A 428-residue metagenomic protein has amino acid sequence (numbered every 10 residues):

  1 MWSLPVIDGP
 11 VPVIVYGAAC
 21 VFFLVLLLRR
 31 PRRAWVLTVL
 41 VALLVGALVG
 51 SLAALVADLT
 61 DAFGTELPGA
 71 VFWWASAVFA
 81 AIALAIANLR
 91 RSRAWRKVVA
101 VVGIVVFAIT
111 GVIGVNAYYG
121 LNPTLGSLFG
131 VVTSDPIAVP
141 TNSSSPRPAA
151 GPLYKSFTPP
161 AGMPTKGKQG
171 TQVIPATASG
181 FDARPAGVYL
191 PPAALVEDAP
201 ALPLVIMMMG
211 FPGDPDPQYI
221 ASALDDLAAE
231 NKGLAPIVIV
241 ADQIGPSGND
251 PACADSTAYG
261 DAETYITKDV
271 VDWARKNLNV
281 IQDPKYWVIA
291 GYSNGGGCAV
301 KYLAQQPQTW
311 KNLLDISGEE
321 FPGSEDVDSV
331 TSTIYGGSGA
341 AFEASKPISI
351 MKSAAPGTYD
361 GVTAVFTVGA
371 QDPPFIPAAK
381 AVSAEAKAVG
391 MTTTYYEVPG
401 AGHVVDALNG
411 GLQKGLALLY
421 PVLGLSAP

Functional and structural regions predicted by a protein language model:
M1-P428: Non-catalytic cap/lid and distal C-terminal segments of serine-dependent acyl enzymes
